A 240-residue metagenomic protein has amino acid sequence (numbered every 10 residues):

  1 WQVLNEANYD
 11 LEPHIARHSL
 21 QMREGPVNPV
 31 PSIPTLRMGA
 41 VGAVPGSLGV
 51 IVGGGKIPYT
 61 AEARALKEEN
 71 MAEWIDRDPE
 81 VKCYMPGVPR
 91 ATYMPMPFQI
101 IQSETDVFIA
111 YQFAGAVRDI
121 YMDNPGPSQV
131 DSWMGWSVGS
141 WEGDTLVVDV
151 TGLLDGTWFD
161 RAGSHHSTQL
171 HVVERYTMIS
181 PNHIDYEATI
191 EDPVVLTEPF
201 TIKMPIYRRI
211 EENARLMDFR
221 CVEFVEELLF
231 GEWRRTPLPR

Functional and structural regions predicted by a protein language model:
W1-R240: PEST-like low-complexity, intrinsically disordered acidic/proline/serine-rich tracts that flank trafficking/processing
